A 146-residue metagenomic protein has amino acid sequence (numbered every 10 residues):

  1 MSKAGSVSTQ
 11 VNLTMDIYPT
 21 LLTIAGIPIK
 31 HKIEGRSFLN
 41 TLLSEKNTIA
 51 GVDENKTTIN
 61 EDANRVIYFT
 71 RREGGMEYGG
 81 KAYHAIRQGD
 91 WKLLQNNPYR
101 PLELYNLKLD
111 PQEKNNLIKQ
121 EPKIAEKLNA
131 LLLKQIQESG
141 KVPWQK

Functional and structural regions predicted by a protein language model:
M1-S6, Q10, M15-L107, E138 (+1 more regions): C-terminal cap/loop subdomain of S1 sulfatases and analogous C-terminal strand-loop tails that border
P19, T23, E126, A130-K134: A broad, structural surface signal
T20, E113-N116: A general alpha-helix detector
L107, P122-A125: C-terminal structured subdomain/cap of oxidoreductase catalytic cores
D110: Intrinsically disordered, low-complexity polar regions and short flexible loop motifs
N115-K123: Active-site-proximal N-terminal segment of extracellular/periplasmic enzymes that hydrolyze or transfer
N129-K146: Charge-dense polyanion-binding interfaces
